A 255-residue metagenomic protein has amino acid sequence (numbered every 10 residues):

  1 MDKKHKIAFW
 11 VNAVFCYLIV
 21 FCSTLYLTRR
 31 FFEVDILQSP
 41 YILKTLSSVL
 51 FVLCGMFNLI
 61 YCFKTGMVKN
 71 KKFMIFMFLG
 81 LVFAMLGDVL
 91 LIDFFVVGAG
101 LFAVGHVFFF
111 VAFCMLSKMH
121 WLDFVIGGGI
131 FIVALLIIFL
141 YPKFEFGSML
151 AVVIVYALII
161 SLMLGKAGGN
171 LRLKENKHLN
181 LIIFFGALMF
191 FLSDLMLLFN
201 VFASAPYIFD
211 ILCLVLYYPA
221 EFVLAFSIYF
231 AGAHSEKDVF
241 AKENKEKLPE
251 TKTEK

Functional and structural regions predicted by a protein language model:
M1-K255: Polytopic alpha-helical membrane-helix bundles and their juxtamembrane interface segments in multi-pass membrane
